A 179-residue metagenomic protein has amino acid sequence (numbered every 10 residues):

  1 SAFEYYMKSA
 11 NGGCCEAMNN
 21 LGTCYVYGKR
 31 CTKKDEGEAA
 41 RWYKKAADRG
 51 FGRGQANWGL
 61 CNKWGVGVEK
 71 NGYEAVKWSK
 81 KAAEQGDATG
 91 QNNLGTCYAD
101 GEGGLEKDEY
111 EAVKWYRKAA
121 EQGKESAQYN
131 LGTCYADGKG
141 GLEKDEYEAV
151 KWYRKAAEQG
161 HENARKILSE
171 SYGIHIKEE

Functional and structural regions predicted by a protein language model:
K8-S9, K45-A46, K81-A82, K118-A119 (+1 more regions): Canonical positions in the second alpha-helix
N11-C15, Y27-K29, D48-G52, W64-V66 (+6 more regions): Short helix-capping/linker turns of helical repeat alpha-solenoids
N20-Y27, T32, Q55-W64, V68 (+3 more regions): Hydrophobic face of amphipathic alpha-helices that form TPR/SEL1-like repeat modules and related alpha-solenoid
Y147-E162, S169-G173: TPR/TPR-like (Sel1-like) alpha-helical repeat modules
